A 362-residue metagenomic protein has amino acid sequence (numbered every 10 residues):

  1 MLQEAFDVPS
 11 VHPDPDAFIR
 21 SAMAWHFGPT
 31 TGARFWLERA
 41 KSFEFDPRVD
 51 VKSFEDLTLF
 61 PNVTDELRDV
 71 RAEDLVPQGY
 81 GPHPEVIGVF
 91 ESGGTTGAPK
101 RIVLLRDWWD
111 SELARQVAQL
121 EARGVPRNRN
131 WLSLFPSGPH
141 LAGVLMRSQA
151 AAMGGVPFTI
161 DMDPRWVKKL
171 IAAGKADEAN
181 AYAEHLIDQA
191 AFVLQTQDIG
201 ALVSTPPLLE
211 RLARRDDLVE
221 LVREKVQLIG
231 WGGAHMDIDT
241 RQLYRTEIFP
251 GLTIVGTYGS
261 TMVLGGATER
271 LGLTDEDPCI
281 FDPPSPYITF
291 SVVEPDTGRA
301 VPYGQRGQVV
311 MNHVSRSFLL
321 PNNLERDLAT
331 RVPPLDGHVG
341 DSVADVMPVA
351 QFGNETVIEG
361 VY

Functional and structural regions predicted by a protein language model:
M1-E91, G97-R129, P136-S137, F192 (+2 more regions): Nucleotide 5′-phosphate-binding alpha/beta core
H26, S92, L202, F290 (+1 more regions): Residue-level signal for inorganic ion chemistry
L37-E38, A142-L145, R211-D217, I238-L243 (+1 more regions): A short acidic (Asp/Glu
D107-A114, W131-P207: AMP-binding/adenylate-forming
R147-A152, R215-E224, L243-L252, G272: Short, surface-exposed basic-aromatic patches at helix termini and helix-loop junctions that form
D163, K175-R241, V255-T261: Adenylate-forming
G230, H235-D336: Conserved AMP-binding/adenylate-forming
D336-Y362: Adenylate-forming
